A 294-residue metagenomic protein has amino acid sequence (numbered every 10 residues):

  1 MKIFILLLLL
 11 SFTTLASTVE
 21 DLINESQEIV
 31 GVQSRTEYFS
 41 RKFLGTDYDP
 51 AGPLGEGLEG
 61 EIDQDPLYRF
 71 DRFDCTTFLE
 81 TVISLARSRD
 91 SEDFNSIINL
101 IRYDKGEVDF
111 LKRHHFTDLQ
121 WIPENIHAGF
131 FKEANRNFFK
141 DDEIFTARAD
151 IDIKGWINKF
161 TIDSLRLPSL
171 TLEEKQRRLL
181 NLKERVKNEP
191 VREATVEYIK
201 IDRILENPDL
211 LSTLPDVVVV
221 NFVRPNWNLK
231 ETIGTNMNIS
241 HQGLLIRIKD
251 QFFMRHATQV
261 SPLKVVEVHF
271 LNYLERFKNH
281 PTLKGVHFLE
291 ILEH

Functional and structural regions predicted by a protein language model:
I3-F12: Sec-dependent N-terminal signal peptides
A16-T18: Boundary at the C-terminal end of the N-terminal hydrophobic targeting segment
L22, S26-Q27: Start-of-domain marker
V32-D49, P53-L58, D71: Sequence/structural signature of beta-propeller domains
A51-I201, S212-P215, R224-N226, I239 (+2 more regions): Acidic/His-rich structured neighborhood in mature extracellular/periplasmic domains
A194-N207, E267-H269: Helix N-cap / beta->alpha transition motif
E206-L210, L229-T232: Generic recognition of flexible, low-complexity loop/linker segments
V218-H294: C-terminal soluble interaction/assembly domains
